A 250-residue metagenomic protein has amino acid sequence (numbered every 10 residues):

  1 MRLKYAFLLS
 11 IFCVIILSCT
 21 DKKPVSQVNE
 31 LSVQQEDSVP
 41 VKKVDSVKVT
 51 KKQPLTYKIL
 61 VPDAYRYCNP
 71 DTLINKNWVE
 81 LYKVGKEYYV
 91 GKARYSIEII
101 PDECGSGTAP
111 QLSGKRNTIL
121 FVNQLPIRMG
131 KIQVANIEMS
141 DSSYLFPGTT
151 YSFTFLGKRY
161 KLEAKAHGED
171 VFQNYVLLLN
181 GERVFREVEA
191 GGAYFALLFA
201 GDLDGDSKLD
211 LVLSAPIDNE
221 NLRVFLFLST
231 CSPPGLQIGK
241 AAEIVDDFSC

Functional and structural regions predicted by a protein language model:
M1-L3: N-terminal secretory signal peptides that target proteins for export/translocation
Y5-V14: Sec-dependent N-terminal signal peptides
F7, E189-A193, K208: Generic alpha-helix detector with strongest preference for long hydrophobic helices that associate with membranes
L17-S18: C-terminal motif of bacterial Sec signal peptides marking the signal peptidase cleavage site
K23-G201, S214-C250: Beta-propeller-forming repeat regions
G205-A215: Acidic/hydrophobic-patterned starts of short beta strands in beta-sheet-rich repeat architectures
